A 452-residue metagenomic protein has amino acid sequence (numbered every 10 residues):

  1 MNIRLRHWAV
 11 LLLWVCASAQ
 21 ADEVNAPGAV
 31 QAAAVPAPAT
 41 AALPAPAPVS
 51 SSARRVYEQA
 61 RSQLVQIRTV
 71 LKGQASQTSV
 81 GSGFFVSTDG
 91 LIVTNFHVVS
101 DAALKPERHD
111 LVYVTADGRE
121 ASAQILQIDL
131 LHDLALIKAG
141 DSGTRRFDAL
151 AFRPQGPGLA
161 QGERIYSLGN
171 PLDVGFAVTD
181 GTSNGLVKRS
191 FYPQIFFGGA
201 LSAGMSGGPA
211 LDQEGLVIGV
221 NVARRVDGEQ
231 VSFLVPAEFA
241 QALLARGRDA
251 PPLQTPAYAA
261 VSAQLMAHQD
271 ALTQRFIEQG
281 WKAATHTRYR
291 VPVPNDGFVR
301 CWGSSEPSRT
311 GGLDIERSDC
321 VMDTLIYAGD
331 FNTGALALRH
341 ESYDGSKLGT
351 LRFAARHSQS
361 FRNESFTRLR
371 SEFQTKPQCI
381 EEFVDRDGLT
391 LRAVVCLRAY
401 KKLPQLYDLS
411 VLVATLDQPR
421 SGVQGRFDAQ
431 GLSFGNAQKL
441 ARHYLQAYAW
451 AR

Functional and structural regions predicted by a protein language model:
M1-R55, L91, E381, A441-R452: N-terminal targeting leaders that route proteins to membranes or the secretory/organellar pathways
E23-S82, A250-S305: N-terminal activation segment of mature serine protease catalytic domains
V80, S87-H132: Catalytic-histidine neighborhood of serine endopeptidases, predominantly the chymotrypsin-like S1/PA family
F84-F85, A200-N221: Catalytic nucleophile loop of clan PA
V98-A103, F147-P193, S202, V222-S232 (+1 more regions): Flexible, gly/ser-rich surface segments that form the specificity/activation loops bordering the active-site cleft
Q241, P251, G297-V299, P419-R452: Surface-exposed amphipathic alpha-helical segments
V299-A354: Secretory pathway targeting signatures of secreted, lumenal, and periplasmic proteins
A355-T415: Signature of long, low-cysteine stretches enriched in small and polar/charged residues
